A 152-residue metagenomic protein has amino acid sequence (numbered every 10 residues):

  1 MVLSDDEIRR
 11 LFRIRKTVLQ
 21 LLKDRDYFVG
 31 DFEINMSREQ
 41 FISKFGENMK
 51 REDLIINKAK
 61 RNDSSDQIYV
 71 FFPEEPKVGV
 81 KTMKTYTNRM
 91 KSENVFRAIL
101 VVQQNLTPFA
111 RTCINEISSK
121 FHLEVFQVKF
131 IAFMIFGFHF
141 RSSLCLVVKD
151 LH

Functional and structural regions predicted by a protein language model:
M1-K91, P108: Helix-rich terminal scaffold detector
F45-G46, F72-E74, H122, V128-F133 (+1 more regions): N-terminal cationic and glycine-rich segments that engage phosphates or anionic surfaces
N88-L144: Extended, alpha-helix-rich binding/interface surfaces that flank or overlap catalytic cores and mediate recognition
C145-H152: C-terminal accessory/binding modules appended to enzymatic or scaffolding proteins
